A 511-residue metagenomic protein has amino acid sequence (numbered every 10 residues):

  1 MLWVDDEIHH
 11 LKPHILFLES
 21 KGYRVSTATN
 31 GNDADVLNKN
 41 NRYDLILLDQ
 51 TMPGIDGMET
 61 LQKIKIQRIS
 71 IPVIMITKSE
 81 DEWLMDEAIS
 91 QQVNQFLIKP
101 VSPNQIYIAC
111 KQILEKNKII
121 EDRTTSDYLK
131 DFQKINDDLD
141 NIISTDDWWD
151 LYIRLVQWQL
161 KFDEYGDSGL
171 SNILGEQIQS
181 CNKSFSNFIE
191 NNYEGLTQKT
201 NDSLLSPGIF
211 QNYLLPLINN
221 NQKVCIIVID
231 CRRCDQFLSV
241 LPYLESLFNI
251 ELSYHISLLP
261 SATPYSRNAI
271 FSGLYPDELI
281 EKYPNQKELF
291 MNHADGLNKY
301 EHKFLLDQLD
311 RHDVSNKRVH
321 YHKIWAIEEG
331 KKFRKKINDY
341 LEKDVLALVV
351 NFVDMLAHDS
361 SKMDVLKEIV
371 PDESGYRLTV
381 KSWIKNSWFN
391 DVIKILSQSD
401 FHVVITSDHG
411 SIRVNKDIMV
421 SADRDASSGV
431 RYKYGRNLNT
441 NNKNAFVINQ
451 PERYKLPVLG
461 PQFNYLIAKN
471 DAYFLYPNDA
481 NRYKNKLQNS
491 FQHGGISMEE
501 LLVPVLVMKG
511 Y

Functional and structural regions predicted by a protein language model:
E7, Q50-T51: The short loop immediately C-terminal to the conserved phospho-acceptor aspartate in CheY-like receiver
I8-S26: Two-component/phosphorelay signaling modules centered on CheY-like receiver
L16-F17, T51, D86, Q95 (+2 more regions): Feature captures the catalytic ectodomains and active-site-proximal regions of enzymes that hydrolyze or transfer
T29-D33, D56-E59: Acidic catalytic/metal-coordinating carboxylates
V36, M58-I69: Short amphipathic alpha-helix used as the core "switch/output" element in two-component signaling
N41-L47: Active-site beta3 strand of CheY-like receiver
D49, T77: Active-site residues of response regulator receiver
E59, E80-Q95: Alpha4 helix (beta4-alpha4-beta5 surface) of REC/receiver domains from two-component response regulators
